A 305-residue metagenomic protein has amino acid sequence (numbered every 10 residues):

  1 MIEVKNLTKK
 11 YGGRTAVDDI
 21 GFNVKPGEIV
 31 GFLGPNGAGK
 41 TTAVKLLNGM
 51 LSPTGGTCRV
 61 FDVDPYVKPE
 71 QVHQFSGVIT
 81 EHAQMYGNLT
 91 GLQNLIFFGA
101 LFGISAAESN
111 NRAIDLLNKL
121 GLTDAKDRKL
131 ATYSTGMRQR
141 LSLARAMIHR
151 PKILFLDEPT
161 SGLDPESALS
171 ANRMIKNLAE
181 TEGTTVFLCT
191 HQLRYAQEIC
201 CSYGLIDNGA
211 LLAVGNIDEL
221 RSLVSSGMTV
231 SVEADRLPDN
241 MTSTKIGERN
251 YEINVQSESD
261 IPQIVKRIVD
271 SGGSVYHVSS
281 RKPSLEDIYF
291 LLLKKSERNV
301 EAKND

Functional and structural regions predicted by a protein language model:
I96, A100, A107-A125: Conserved ABC ATPase "signature" region
K129-Y133: Conserved ABC ATPase signature
R150: Conserved catalytic motifs of ABC-family nucleotide-binding domains
L154-D157: Catalytic Walker B motif of ABC-type/P-loop ATPase nucleotide-binding domains
R173-Q256: ABC transporter nucleotide-binding domain
S226-S296: Short, charged/small-residue-rich alpha-helical element at the C-terminal edge of ABC transporter nucleotide-binding
